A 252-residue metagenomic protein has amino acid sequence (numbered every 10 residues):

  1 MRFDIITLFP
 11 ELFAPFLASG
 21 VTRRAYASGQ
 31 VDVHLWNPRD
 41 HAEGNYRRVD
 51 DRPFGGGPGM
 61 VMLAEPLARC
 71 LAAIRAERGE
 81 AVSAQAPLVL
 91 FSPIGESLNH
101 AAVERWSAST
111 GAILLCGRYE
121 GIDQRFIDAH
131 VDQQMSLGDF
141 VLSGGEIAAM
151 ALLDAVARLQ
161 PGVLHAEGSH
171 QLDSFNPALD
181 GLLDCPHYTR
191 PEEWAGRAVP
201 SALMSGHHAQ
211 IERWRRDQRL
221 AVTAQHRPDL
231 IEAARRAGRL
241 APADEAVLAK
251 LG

Functional and structural regions predicted by a protein language model:
M1-A81, A209-L230: N-terminal nucleotide/polyanion-binding subdomain common to many enzyme families
D4-I6, H34-W36, V89, A112-I113 (+1 more regions): Hydrophobic/aromatic beta-strand patches that form the interior of the parallel beta-sheet core in alpha/beta enzyme
P38-H41, R118-I122: Short glycine-enriched loops at secondary-structure junctions
V49, F54, L98, W106 (+5 more regions): Short clusters of hydrophobic/aromatic residues that line enzyme substrate/ligand-binding pockets
L63-R118, P161: S-adenosyl-L-methionine/SAH cofactor-binding core of RNA-modifying enzymes
I122, F126-P177: Structured adenosyl-cofactor binding patch, chiefly the S-adenosyl-L-methionine
L179-L240: Long, charged alpha-helical interface segments
R236-G252: Short, amphipathic C-terminal "tail helix"
